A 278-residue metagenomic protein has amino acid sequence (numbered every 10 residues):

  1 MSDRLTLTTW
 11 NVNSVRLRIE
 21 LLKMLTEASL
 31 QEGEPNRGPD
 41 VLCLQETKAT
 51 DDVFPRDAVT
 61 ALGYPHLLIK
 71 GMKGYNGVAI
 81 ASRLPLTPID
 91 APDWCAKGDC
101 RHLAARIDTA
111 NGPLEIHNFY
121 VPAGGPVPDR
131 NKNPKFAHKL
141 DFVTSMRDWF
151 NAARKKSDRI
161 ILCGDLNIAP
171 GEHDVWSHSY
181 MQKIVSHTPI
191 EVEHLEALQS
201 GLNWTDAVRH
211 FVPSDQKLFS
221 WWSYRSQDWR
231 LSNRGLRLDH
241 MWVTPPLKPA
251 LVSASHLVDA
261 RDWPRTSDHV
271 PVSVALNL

Functional and structural regions predicted by a protein language model:
M1-L62, L68, Y75-V78, P170 (+1 more regions): N-terminal, active-site-proximal structural segment of metallo-dependent hydrolase catalytic domains
R4-S14, P113-P128, K132, C163 (+1 more regions): Active-site-proximal beta-strand elements of phosphoester/diester hydrolases
L7-N11, S29-D52, I116, W149-E172 (+4 more regions): Active-site beta-strand/loop signature of hydrolases that rely on acidic residues for catalysis
S14-R18, K97, A137-M146, H187-E191 (+1 more regions): Soluble or luminal CAZymes and related metallo-dependent hydrolases
R16, D51-V53, G77, G124-P128 (+3 more regions): Short catalytic/ligand-binding loop motif for oxyanion handling, primarily in non-cytosolic enzymes, centered on
T47-P126: Structured beta-strand-rich core segments of catalytic domains in phosphoester-bond hydrolases
I89-D93, G171-L278: Metal-dependent phosphoester-hydrolase catalytic domains
V121-V143, S179-I184: Surface-exposed cleft-lining segments at the edges of enzyme active sites
